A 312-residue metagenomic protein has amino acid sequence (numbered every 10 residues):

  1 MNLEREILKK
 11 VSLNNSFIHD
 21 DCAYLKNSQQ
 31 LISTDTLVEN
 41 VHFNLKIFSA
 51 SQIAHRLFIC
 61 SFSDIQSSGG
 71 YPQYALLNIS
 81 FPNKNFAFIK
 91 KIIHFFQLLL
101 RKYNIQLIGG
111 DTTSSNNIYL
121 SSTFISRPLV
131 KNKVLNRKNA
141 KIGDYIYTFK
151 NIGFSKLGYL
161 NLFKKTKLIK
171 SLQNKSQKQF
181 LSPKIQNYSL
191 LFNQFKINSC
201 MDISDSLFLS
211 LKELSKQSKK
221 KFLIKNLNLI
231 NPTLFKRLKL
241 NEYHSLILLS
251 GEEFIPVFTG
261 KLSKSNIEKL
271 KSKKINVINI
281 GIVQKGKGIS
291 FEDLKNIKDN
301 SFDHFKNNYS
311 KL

Functional and structural regions predicted by a protein language model:
M1-S49, S68, Q73, L77 (+6 more regions): Extreme N-terminal cap/leader segments of soluble proteins
N27, L37, Y71-N161, I282: Glycine-rich anion-binding loops of enzyme active sites
N27, Q177-P183, K225-I230, E268-L312: Acidic, Ser/Thr/Pro-rich beta/coil linker or hinge segments at domain junctions
A50-Y74, H94-K102, L190-F192, D202 (+1 more regions): Small-aliphatic-rich amphipathic alpha-helix that forms the alpha element of a beta-alpha
K84, K178-E252: Active-site-proximal betaalpha loop/short-helix elements that scaffold phosphoryl/nucleotidyl transfer chemistry
T123-N136, S171-N193: Active-site glycine-rich loop that binds ribose-phosphate moieties when present
L157-Q177: Short, compositionally biased
T259-S265: Helix N-cap motif at beta-to-alpha junctions
